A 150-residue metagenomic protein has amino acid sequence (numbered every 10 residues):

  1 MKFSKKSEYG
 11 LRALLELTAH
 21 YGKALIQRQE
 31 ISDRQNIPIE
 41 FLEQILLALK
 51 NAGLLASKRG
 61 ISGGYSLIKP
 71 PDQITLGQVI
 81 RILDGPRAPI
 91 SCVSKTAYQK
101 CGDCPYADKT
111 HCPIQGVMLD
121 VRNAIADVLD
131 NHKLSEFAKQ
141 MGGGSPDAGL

Functional and structural regions predicted by a protein language model:
G10-G22: Short amphipathic alpha-helical interface segments
L17, I45-K50: Basic amphipathic alpha-helical segments that dock to polyanions
A19-G22, D33, N51: The C-terminal cap of the DNA-recognition helix in HTH/winged-HTH DNA-binding domains, marking the helix-to-coil
I26-N36: A short alpha-helical element within helix-turn-helix/winged-helix DNA-binding domains across DNA-binding proteins
E40: Key DNA-contact positions within bacterial/archaeal DNA-binding proteins
N51-L54, I82: Residue cluster at the C-terminal edge of the helix-turn-helix DNA-binding motif
G53-I68: Beta-hairpin "wing" of winged helix-turn-helix
I68-L150: Non-DNA-binding regulatory cores of transcription-related proteins, predominantly C-terminal effector-binding
